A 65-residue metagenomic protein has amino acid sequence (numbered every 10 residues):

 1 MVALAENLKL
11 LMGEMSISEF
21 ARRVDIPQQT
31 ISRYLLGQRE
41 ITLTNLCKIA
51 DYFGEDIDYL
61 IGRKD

Functional and structural regions predicted by a protein language model:
M1-S16, R23: A short, Lys/Arg-rich alpha-helix, primarily the initiator
A3, E14, D51, I61-D65: Short, charged recognition helix plus adjacent turn of helix-turn-helix-like nucleic-acid-binding domains
L8, F20-A21, I31-Y34, L60: Conserved hydrophobic/aromatic packing and binding residues within compact polymer-binding modules
L11, L43-T44: Short, Lys/Arg-enriched C-terminal cap helix and immediately downstream tail that follows
S16, P27-T30, T42, D56: Short coil turns linking two alpha-helices in DNA-binding domains
E19-R22, I49: Short alpha-helical "recognition helix" segments of helix-turn-helix
D25-E40, R63: Recognition helix of helix-turn-helix/homeodomain-like DNA-binding domains that insert into the DNA major groove
T44-Y59: DNA major-groove recognition helix of helix-turn-helix/homeodomain DNA-binding modules
